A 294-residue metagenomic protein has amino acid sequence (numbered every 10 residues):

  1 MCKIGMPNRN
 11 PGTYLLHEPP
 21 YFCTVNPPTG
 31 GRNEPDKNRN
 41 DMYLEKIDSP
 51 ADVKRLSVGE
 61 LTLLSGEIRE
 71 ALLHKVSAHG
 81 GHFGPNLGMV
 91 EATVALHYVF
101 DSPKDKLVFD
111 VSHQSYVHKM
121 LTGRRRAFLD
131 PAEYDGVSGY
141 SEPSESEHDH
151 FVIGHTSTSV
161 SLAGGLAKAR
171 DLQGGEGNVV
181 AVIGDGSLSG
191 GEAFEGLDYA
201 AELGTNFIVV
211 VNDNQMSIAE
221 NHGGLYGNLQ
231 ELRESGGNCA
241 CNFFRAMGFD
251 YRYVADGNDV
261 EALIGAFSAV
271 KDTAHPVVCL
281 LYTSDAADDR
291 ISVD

Functional and structural regions predicted by a protein language model:
K3, P7, Y14-H17, Y21-R32 (+1 more regions): Short, positively charged and aromatic/hydrophobic N-terminal segments
R39-S112, Y116: N-terminal amphipathic, basic-rich helices that act as targeting or association modules
E45-S49, A71, K75, G139-D149 (+1 more regions): Gly-rich Lys/Arg/Thr-decorated short loops/hinges at beta-loop-alpha junctions or inter-strand turns that position
H82-L203: Cofactor-binding active-site loop characterized by glycine-rich and histidine/acidic residues
D110, V182-I183, I208-N212, L280-L281: Short beta-strand segments
K168, L172-G177, G223-A269: Conserved thiamine diphosphate
A201, T205-S217, G223-G224, R233: Mobile "lid/hinge" segments at catalytic clefts and subdomain interfaces of large enzymes
Y282-A287: Conserved small/polar residues in nucleotide/adenosyl-binding loops
